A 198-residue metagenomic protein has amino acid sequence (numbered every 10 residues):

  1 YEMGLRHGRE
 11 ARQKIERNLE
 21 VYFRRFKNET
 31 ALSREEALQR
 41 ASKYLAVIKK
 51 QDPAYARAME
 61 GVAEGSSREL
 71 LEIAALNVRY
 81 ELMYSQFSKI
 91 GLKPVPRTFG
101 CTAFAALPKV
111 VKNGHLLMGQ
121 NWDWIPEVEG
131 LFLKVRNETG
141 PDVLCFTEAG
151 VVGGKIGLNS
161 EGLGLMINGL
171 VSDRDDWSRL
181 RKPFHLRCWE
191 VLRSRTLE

Functional and structural regions predicted by a protein language model:
Y1-L197: N-terminal mature-domain region immediately after signal-peptide cleavage in secreted/organellar precursors
